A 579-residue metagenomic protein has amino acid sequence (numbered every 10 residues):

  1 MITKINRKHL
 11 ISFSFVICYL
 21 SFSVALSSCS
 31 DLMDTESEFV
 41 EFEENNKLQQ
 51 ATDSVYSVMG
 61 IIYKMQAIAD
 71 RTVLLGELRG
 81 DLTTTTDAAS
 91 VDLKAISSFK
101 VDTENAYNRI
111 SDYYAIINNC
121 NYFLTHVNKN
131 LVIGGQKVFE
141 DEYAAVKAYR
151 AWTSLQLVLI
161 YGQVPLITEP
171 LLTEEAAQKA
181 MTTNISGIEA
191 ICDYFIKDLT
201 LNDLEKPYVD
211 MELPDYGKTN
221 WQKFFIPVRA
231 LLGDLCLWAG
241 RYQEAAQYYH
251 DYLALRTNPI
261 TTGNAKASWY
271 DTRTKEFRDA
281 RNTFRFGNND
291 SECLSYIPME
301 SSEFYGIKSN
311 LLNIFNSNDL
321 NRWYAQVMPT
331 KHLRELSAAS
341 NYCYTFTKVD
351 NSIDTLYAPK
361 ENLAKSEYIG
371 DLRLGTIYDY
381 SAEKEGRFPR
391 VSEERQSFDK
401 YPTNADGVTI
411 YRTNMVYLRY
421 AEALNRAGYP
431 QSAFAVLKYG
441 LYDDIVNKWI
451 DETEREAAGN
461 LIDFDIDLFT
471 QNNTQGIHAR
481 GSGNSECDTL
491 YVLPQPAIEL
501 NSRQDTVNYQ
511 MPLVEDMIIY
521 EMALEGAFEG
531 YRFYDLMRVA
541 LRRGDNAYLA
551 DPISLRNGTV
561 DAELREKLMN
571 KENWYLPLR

Functional and structural regions predicted by a protein language model:
C29, G306-N310, T403, G407-V408 (+1 more regions): Long, intrinsically disordered, low-complexity segments
C29-L78, A246, Y548, I553-R579: Membrane-proximal, proline-rich intrinsically disordered regions
V55-Y56, S90-Y161, T182-D193, T200-Y208 (+6 more regions): Conserved, well-structured interaction surfaces
T72-T84, D210-L231, L237-D319, E452-N460 (+1 more regions): Short, surface-exposed recognition loops and adjoining beta-strand edges that mediate ligand/DNA contacts, enriched
S340-T413, G440, E454: Flexible, polar/acidic helix-loop-strand segments at domain edges
